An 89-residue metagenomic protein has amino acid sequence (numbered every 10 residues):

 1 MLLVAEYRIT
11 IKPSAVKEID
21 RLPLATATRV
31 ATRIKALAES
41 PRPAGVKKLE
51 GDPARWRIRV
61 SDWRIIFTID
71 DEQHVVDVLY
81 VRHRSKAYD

Functional and structural regions predicted by a protein language model:
M1-T28, P43, R59-W63, T68-D89: Enriched for short, Lys/Arg-rich terminal
R29-R33: Long, highly charged amphipathic alpha-helices
I34-I58: A short, surface-exposed loop/turn module that caps and links secondary-structure elements
